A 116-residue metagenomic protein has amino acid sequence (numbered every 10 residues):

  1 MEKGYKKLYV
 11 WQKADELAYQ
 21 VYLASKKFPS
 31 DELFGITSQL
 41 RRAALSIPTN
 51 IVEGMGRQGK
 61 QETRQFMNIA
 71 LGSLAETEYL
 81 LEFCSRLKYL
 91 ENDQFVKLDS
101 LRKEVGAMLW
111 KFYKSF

Functional and structural regions predicted by a protein language model:
M1-F116: Amphipathic alpha-helical assembly/interaction segments
